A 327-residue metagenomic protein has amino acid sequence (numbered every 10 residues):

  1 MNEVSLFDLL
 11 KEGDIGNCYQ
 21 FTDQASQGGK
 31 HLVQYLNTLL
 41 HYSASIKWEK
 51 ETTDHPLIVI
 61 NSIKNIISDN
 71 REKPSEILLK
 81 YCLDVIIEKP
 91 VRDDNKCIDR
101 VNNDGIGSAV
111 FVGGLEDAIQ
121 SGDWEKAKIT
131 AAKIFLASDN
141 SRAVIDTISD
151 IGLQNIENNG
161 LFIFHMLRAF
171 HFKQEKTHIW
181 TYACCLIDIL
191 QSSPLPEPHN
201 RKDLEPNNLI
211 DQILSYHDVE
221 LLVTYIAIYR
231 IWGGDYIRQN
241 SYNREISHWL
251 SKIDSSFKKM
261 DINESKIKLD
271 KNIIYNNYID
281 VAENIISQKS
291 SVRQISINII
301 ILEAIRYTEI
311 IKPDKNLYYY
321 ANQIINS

Functional and structural regions predicted by a protein language model:
M1-S327: Mature, well-folded catalytic/scaffold domains that follow N-terminal targeting or propeptide regions
